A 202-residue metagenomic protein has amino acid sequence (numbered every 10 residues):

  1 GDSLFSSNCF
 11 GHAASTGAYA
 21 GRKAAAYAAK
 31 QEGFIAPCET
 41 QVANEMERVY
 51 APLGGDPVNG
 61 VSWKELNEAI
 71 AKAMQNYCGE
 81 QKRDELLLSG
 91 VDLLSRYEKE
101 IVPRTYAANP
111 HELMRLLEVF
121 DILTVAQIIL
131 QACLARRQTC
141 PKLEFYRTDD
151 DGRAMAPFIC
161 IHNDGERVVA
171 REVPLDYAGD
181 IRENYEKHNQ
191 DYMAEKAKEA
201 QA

Functional and structural regions predicted by a protein language model:
G1-A202: Glycine- and aromatic-enriched mobile tails/lids
